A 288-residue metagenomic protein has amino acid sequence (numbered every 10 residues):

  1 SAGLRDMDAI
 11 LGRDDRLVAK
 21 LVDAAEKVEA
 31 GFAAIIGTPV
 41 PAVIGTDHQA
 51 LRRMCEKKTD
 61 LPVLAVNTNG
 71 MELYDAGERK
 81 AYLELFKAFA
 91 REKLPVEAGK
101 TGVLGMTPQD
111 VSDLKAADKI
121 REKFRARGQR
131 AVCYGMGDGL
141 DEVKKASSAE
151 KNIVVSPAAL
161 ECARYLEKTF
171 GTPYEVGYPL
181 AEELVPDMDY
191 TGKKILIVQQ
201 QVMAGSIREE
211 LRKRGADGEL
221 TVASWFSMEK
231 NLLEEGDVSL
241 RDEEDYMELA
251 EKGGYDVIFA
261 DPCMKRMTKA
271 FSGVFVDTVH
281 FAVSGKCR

Functional and structural regions predicted by a protein language model:
S1-R288: An N-terminal assembly and electron-transfer interface module characteristic of large anaerobic redox and radical
